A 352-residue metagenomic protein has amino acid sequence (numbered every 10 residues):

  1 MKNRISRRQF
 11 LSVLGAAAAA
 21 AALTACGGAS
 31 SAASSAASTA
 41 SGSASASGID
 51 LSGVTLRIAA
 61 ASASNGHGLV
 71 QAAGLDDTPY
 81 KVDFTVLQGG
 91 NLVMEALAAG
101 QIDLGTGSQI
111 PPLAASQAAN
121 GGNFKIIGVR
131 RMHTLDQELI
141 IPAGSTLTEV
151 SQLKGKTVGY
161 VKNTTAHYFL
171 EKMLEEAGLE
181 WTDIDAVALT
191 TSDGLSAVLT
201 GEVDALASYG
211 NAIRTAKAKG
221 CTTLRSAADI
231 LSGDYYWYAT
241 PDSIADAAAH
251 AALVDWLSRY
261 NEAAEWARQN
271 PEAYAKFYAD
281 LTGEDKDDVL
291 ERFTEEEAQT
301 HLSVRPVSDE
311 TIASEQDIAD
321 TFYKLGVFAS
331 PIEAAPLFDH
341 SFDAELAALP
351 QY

Functional and structural regions predicted by a protein language model:
M1-A21: N-terminal secretory signal peptides and thylakoid transit peptides that target proteins across membranes
C26-S38: Bacterial lipoprotein signal-peptidase II cleavage site
G42-E180, D185-A188, D204-A207, L231: Short, glycine-/small- and polar/acidic-enriched structural segments that line small-molecule recognition paths
G66-L69, M94, Q109-P112, V150 (+9 more regions): Extracytoplasmic/secreted envelope proteins and their assembly/folding machinery, especially bacterial periplasmic
Q88-N91, Y160, T164-T165, S192 (+4 more regions): Soluble non-cytosolic domains of exported or imported proteins
D193-L281: Pocket-lining segment of extracytoplasmic ligand-binding domains
A247-A329: Secondary-structure end/capping motifs
A319-Y352: Conserved C-terminal helix/tail region of periplasmic/extracytoplasmic solute-binding proteins
